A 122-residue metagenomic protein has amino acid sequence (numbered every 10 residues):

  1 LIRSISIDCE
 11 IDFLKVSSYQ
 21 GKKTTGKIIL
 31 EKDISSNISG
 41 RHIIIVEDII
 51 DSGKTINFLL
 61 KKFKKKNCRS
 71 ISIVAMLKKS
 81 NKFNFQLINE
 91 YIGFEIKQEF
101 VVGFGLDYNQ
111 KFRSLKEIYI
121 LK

Functional and structural regions predicted by a protein language model:
L1-K122: PRPP-associated nucleotide enzymes
